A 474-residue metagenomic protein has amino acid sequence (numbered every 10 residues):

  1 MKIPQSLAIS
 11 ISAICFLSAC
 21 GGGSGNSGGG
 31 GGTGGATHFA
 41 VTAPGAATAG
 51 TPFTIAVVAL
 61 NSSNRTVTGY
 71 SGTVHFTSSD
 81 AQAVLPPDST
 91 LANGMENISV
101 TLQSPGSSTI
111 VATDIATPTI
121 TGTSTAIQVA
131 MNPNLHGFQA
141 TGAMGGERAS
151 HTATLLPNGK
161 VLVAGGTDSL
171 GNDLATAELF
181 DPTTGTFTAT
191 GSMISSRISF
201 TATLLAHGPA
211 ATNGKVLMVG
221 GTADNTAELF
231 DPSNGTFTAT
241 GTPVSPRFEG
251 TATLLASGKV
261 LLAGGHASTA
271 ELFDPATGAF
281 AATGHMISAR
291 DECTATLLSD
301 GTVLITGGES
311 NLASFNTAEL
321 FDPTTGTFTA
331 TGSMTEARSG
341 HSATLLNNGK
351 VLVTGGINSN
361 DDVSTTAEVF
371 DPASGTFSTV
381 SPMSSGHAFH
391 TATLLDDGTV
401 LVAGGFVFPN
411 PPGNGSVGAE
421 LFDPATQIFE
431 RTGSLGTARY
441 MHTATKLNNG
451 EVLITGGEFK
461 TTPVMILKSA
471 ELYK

Functional and structural regions predicted by a protein language model:
M1, G34-A36, K474: N-terminal low-hydrophobic presequence detector
M1-I9: Bacterial N-terminal signal peptides that target proteins for export
S12: Flanking scaffold residues of small Cys/His-coordinated metal-binding clusters
F16-A19: C-terminal motif of bacterial Sec signal peptides marking the signal peptidase cleavage site
G21-P133, D173: Core sequence-specific DNA-binding domains of diverse transcription factors
M131-K474: Kelch-like beta-propeller repeat domains
